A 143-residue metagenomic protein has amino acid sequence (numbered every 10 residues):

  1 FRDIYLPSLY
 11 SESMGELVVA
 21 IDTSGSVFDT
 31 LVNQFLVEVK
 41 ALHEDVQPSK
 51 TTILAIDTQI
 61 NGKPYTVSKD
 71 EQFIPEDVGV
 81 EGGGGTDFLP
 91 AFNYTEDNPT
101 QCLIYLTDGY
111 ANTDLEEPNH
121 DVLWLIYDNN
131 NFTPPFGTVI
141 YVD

Functional and structural regions predicted by a protein language model:
F1-V18, V27-T30: Acidic, polar low-complexity linker/tail segments
Y5-S13, A41-V46, V67-S68: Short, conserved, surface-exposed binding loops centered on an aromatic residue
G15, G25-A55, Q59: …and closely analogous acidic/polar surface helices at protein-protein or active-site interfaces in A-domain-like
V18-V19, I104: Conserved beta-strand elements of the Class I
D22: Residues that scaffold, gate, or flank divalent-cation-dependent active/transport sites
F28-D29, N112-E116, P134: Extracytoplasmic/secreted cell-surface and envelope-processing proteins
V46, L115-N119: Short, conserved loop/helix-junction motifs that constitute active-site signature segments in enzyme catalytic cores
T51-T52, I60-N112, I126-F132, Y141-D143: Von Willebrand factor
